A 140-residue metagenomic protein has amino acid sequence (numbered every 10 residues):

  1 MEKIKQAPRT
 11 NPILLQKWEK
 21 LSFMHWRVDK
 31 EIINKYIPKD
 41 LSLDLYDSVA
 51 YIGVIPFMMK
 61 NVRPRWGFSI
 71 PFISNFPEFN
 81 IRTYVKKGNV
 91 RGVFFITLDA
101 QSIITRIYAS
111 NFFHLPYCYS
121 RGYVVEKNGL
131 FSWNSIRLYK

Functional and structural regions predicted by a protein language model:
M1, F57-F68, V90-R91, I104 (+2 more regions): N-terminal intrinsically disordered, cationic/polar leader segments that include organellar targeting peptides
M1-R65: Hydrophobic, proline/glycine-rich low-complexity stretches
I4, R9, F68-P71, N75 (+1 more regions): Active-site-adjacent core segments of small-molecule enzymes
N11, Y36, Y51, M59-N61 (+3 more regions): Generic alpha-helical propensity signal that fires on short helical segments and nearby coil/disordered stretches
F23, F57, F68, F72 (+4 more regions): Phenylalanine-focused residue identity feature
R27-L43, I73-G92: N-terminal short leaders/motifs
V49-A50, I55-G88: Long, hydrophobic/aromatic-enriched structural stretches that serve as scaffold segments
N80-K140: Internal, well-folded beta-alpha domain core
